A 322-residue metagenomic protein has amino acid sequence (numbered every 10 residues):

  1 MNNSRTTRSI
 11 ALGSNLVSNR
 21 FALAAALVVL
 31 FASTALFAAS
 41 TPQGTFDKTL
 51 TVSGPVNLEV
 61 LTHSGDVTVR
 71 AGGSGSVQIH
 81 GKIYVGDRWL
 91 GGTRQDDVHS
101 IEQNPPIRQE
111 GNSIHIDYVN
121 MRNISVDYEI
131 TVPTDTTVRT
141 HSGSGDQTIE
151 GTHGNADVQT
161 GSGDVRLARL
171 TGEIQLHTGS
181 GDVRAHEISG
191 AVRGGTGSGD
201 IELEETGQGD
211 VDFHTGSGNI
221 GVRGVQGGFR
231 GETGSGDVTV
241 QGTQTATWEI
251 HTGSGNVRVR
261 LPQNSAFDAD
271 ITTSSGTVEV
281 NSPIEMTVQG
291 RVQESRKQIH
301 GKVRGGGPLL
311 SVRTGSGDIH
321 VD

Functional and structural regions predicted by a protein language model:
M1-D322: Intrinsically disordered, low-complexity terminal regions
